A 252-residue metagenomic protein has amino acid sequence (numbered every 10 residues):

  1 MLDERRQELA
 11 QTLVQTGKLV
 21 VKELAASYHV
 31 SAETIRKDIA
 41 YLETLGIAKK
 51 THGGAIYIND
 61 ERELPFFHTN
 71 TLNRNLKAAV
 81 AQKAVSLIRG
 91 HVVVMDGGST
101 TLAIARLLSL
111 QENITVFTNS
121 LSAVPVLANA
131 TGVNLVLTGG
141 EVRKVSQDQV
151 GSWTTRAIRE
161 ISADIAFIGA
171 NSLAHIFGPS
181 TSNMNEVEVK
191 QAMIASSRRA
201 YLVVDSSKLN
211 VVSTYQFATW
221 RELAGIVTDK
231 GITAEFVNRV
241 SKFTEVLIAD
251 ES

Functional and structural regions predicted by a protein language model:
M1-S99, A105-N113, F117, L121 (+1 more regions): HTH-adjacent hinge/linker in prokaryotic transcriptional regulators
E4-Q7, Q11, G17-L24, H29 (+2 more regions): Conserved phosphate- and dinucleotide-binding cores of soluble alpha/beta proteins, encompassing both enzyme active
N59-D60, I104, A157, H175: Residues at secondary-structure transition points
